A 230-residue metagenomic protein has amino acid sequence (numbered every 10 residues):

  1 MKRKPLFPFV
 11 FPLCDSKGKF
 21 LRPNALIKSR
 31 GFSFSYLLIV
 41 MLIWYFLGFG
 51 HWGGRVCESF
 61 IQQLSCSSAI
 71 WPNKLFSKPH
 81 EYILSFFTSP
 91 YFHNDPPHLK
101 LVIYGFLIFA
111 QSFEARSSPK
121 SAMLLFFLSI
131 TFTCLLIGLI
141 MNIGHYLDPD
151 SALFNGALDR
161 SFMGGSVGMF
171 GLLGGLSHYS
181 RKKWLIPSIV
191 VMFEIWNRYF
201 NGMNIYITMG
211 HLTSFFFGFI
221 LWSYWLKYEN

Functional and structural regions predicted by a protein language model:
M1-G31, E194-N230: C-terminal transmembrane module of polytopic alpha-helical membrane proteins
K19-S65: N-terminal signal-anchor transmembrane alpha helix
N24-I43, P79-T88, S180-G202: Aromatic-enriched alpha-helical transmembrane segments of multi-pass intramembrane proteins
R30-G31, P90-D95, S151-G168, N201-F216: Interfacial loop-to-helix transition and helix-capping segments at the boundaries of transmembrane helices
S35-W44, G105-F106, A110-G171, P187-N197: Small-polar-interrupted transmembrane alpha-helices in polytopic inner-membrane proteins
Y45-L125, S129, M141: N-terminal TM1-TM2 helical hairpin plus the immediately adjacent luminal interfacial "cap"
F46, S112-F113, L176-K182, I220-E229: Structural signal for the C-terminal ends of transmembrane alpha-helices and the immediately following loop
F49-V56, N142-D150, G202, S223-N230: Transmembrane helix-loop junctions in multipass membrane proteins, especially transporters and channels
